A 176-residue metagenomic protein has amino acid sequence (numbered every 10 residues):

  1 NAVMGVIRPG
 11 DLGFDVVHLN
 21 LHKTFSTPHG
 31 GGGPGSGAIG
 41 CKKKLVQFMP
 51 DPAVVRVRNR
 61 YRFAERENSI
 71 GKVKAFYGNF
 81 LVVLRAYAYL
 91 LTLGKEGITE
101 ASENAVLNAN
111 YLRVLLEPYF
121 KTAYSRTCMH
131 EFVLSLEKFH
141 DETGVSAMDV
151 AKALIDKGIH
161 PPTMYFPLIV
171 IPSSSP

Functional and structural regions predicted by a protein language model:
N1-L21, R85-Y89, N108-L112, L116 (+4 more regions): Extended, hydrophobic alpha-helical segments in both membrane/secreted and soluble proteins
N1-R58, N68, G144-V145, I171: Conserved PLP-enzyme active-site core in the AAT-like
V16-L19, L45-R56, G97-T99, R113-V114 (+2 more regions): Acidic/polar loop patches that form or flank catalytic/metal-binding clefts of enzymes that bind anionic ligands
L21-T24, P52, F80, G158 (+1 more regions): Phosphate-moiety recognition in structured ligand-binding domains
H22, E103, C128, F166-P167: Residue-level "edge-of-site" marker
G37, A105, P176: Hydrophobic, well-ordered secondary-structure elements that form the walls of internal hydrophobic environments
Y61-F132: Structural motif of enzymes handling amino- and sulfur-group chemistry
K121-D156, L168-S175: Conserved PLP-binding catalytic core of the aspartate aminotransferase-like
